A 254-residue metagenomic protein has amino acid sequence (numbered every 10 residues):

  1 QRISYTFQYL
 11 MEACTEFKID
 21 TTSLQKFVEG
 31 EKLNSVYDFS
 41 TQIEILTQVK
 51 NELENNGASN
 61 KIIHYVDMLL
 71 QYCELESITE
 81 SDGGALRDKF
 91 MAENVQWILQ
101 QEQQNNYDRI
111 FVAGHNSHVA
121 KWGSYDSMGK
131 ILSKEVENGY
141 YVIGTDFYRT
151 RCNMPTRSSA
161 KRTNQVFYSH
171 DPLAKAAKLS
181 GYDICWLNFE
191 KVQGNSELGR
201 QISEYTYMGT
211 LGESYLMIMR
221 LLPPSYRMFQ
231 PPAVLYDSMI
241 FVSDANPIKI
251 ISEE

Functional and structural regions predicted by a protein language model:
Q1-E254: Structured catalytic-domain cores with a bias toward divalent-metal coordination
